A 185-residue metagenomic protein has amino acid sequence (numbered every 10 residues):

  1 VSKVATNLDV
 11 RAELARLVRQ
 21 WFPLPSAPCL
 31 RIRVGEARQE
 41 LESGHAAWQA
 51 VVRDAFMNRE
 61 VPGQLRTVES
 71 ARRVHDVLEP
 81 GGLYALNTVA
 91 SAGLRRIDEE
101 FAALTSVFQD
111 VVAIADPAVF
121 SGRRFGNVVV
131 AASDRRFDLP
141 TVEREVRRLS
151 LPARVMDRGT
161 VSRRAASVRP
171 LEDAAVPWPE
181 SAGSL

Functional and structural regions predicted by a protein language model:
V1-D76, P80, A92-R95: The AdoMet/dcAdoMet-binding core of the Class I SAM-like
A5-T6, P25-P28, V34, R72 (+3 more regions): Short, low-complexity, polar/charged sequence segments that are solvent-exposed and flexible
T6-N7, S43, T67, T88 (+3 more regions): Residue-identity detector for threonine
R11-V18, G82-N87, A113-S121, T141-D157: Short, surface-exposed, charge-dense and proline/glycine-enriched linear segments
I32, E36-Q39, S43, A47 (+3 more regions): A broadly tuned preference for mixed-charge, low-complexity surface segments
P62, A71-L139: C-terminal substrate-binding/active-site "lid" region of AdoMet-derived donor-dependent transferases
R66, E100, R144-V146: Composition- and surface-driven signal marking solvent-exposed, interaction-prone regions in large proteins
S121-L185: SAM/dcSAM-binding transferase cores
